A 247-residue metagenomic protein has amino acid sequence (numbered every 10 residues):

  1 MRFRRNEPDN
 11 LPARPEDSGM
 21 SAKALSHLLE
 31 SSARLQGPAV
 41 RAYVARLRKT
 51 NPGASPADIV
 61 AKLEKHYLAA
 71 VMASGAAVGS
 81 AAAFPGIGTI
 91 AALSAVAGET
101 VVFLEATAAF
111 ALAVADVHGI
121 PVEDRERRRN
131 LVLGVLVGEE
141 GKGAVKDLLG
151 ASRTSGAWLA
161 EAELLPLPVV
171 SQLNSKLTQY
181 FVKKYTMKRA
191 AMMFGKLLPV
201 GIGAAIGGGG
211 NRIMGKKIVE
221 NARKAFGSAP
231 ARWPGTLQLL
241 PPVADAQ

Functional and structural regions predicted by a protein language model:
M1-A83, E105-Q247: Terminal, membrane-proximal amphipathic helices and intrinsically disordered targeting/regulatory segments
F84-A95, G201-I202: Transmembrane helix boundary and interhelical junction motifs in multipass membrane proteins
A92-G98, A205-G210: Hydrophobic core segments of alpha-helical transmembrane domains in multi-pass membrane proteins
S94-E99, F103-A109: Glycine-rich active-site/cofactor-binding loop and its immediate structural neighborhood
